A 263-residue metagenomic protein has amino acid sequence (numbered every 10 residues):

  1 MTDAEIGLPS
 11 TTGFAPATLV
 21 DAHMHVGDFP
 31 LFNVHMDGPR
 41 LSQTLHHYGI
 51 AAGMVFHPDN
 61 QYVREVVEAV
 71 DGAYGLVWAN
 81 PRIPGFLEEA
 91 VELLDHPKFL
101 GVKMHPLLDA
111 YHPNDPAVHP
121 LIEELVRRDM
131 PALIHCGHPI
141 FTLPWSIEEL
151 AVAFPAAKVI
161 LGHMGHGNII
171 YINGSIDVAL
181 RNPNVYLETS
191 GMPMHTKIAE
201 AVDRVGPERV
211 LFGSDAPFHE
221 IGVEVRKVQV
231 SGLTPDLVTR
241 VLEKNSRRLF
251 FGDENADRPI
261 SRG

Functional and structural regions predicted by a protein language model:
M1-A22, L31-A52, P207-R209, G222-G263: Mid-to-C-terminal alpha-helical segments outside catalytic/metal-binding sites
A22-H25, F32, M36-Q61, G72-N80 (+1 more regions): Divalent metal-dependent hydrolysis catalytic cores, especially in the metallo-beta-lactamase
H23, L45, V63, L93 (+6 more regions): Conserved, mostly hydrophobic/aromatic
H23-G27, H105, H135, H163: Histidine-centered divalent metal-coordination motifs
G27-F29, N60-Y62, R82-G85, D109 (+4 more regions): Active-site environment of divalent metal-dependent phosphoester hydrolases
R40-T44, Y62-V66, E89-L93, A117-L121 (+4 more regions): A general structural detector for well-ordered alpha-helical segments in enzyme core domains, enriched
A52, N60-C136, R181, V185: Active-site gating/metal-coordination segments in enzymes
N114-F212, S261: Catalytic pocket-lining loop regions of alpha/beta-barrel enzymes, especially the amidohydrolase/enolase/GH5 lineages
